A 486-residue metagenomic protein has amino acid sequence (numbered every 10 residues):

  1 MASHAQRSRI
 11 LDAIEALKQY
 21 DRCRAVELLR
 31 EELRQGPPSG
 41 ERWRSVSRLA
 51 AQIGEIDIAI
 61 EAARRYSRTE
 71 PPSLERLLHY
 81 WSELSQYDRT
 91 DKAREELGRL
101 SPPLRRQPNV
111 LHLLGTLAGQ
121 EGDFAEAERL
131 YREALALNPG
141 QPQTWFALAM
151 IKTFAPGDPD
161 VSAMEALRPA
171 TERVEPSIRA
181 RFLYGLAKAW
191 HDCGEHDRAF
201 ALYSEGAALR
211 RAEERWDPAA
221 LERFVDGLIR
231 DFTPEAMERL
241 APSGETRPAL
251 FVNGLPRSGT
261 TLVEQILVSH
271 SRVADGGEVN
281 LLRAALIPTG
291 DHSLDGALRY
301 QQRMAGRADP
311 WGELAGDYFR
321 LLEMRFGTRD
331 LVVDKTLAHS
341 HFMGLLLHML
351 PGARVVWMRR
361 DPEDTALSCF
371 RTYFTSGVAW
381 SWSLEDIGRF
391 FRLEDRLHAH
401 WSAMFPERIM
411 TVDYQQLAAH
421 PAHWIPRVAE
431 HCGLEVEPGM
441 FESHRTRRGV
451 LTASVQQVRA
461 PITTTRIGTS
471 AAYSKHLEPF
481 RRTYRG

Functional and structural regions predicted by a protein language model:
A16, A50, L84, A118 (+3 more regions): Residue at a conserved register position within TPR or TPR-like alpha-solenoid repeats
F146-K152, V161-R173, F182-T246, Q301-Q302 (+4 more regions): PAPS-dependent sulfotransferases, especially Golgi type II membrane carbohydrate sulfotransferases
L240-L350, R354, M358: Phosphate-binding active sites in nucleotide-utilizing proteins
